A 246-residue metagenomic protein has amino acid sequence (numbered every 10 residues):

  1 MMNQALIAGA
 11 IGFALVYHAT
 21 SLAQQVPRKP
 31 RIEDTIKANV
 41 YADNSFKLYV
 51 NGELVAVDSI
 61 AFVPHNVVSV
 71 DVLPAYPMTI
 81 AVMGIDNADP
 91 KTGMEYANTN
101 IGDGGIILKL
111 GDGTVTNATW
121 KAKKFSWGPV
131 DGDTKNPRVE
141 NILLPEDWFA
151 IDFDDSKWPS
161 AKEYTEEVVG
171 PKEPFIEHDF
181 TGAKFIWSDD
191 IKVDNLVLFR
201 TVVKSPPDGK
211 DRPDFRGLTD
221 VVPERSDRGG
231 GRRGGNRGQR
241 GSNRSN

Functional and structural regions predicted by a protein language model:
M1-A8: Bacterial N-terminal signal peptides that target proteins for export
N3, A23-Q24, G238: Intrinsically disordered, low-complexity regions enriched in polar/acidic and amide residues
A8, L22, N243: Alpha-helical and His/Cys-centered functional microenvironments
A8-Y17: Bacterial N-terminal signal peptides
Y17-A23: Sec/Tat signal peptide C-region and signal peptidase I cleavage site
Q24-A56, V67-G230, N246: Beta-strand-rich recognition domains
A56-F62: Short beta-strand segments within Ig-like beta-sandwich modules, predominantly Fibronectin type-III
G229-S242: Small-residue-biased low-complexity repeat regions
